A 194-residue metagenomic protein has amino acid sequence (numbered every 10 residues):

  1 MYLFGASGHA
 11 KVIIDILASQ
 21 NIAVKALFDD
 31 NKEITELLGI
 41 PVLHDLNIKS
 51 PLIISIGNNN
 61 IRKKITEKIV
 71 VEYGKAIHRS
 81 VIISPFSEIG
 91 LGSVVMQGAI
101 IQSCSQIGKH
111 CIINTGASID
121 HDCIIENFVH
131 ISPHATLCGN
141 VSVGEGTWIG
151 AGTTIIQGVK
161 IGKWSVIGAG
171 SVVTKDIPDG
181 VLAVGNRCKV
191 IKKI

Functional and structural regions predicted by a protein language model:
M1-H44, S93: Hydrophobic, well-ordered beta-alpha structural blocks that scaffold small-molecule cofactor pockets
M1-Y2, V24-K25, K49-I53, K163: Short active-site oxyanion
G5, L52, Y73, D120-H121: Generic structural signal for conserved hydrophobic packing positions in ordered secondary structure
A6, D29-D30, G57, H78 (+1 more regions): Cofactor-binding loop segments of dinucleotide-utilizing enzymes, especially the Rossmann-like FAD- and NAD(P)+-binding
G8-H9, N60-I61, V172: Short alpha-helical
I14-I16, K64-K68, I107, P178-D179: Short amphipathic alpha-helical segments
E33-S84: Phosphate-bearing ligand-interacting subdomains that bind or position ATP/ADP/UDP/GDP/NAD(P) or nucleotide-linked
A76-V184, C188-I191: Structural signal for interior beta-strand "rungs" in well-ordered beta-sheet cores of soluble enzyme domains
